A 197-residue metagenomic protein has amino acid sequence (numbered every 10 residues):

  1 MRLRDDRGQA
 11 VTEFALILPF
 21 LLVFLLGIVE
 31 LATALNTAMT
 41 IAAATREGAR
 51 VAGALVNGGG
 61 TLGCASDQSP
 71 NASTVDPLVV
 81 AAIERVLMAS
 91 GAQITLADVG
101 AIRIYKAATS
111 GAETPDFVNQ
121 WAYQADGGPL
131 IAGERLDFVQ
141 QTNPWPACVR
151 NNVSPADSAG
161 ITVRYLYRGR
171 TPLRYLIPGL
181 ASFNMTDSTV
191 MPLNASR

Functional and structural regions predicted by a protein language model:
M1-R7: N-terminal leader/signal peptides at the extreme start of proteins
R7-V23, E30-L31: N-terminal signal-anchor/signal peptide hydrophobic helix marking the start of the first transmembrane segment
A10, A43, E47: Conserved catalytic helix of short-chain dehydrogenase/reductases
L26-V29, T33, R50-G53: Short amphipathic alpha-helical interface segments enriched in basic and hydrophobic/aromatic residues, used as
T33-A43: Alpha-helical transmembrane segments
A38, R46-R197: Short, conserved structural patches
